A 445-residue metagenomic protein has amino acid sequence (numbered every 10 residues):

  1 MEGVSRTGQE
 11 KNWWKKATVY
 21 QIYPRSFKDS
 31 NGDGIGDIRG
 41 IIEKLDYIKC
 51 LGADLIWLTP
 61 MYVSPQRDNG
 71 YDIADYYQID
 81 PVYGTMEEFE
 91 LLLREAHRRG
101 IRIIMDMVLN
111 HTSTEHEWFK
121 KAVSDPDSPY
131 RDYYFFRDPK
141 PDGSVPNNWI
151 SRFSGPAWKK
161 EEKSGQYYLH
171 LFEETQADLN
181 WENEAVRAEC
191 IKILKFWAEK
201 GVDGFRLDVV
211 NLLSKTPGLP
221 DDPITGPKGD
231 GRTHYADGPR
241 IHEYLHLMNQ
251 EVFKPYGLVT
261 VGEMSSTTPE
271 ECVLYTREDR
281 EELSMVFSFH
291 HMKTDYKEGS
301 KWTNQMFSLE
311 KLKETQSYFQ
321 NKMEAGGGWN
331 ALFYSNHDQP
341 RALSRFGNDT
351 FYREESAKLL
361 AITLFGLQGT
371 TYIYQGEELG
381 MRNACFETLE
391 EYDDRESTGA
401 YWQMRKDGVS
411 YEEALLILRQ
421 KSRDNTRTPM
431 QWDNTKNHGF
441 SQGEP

Functional and structural regions predicted by a protein language model:
M1-P445: Active-site and adjacent substrate-binding regions of carbohydrate-active enzymes
